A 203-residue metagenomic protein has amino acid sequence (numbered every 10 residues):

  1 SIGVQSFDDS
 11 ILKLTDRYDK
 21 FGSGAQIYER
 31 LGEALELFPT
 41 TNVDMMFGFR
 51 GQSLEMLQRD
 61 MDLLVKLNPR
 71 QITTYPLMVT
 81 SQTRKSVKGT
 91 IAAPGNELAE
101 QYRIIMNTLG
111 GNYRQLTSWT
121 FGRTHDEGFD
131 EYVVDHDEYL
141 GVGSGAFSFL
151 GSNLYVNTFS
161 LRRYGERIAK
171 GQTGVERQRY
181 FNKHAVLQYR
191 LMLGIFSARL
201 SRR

Functional and structural regions predicted by a protein language model:
S1-R203: C-terminal scaffold of the Radical SAM
